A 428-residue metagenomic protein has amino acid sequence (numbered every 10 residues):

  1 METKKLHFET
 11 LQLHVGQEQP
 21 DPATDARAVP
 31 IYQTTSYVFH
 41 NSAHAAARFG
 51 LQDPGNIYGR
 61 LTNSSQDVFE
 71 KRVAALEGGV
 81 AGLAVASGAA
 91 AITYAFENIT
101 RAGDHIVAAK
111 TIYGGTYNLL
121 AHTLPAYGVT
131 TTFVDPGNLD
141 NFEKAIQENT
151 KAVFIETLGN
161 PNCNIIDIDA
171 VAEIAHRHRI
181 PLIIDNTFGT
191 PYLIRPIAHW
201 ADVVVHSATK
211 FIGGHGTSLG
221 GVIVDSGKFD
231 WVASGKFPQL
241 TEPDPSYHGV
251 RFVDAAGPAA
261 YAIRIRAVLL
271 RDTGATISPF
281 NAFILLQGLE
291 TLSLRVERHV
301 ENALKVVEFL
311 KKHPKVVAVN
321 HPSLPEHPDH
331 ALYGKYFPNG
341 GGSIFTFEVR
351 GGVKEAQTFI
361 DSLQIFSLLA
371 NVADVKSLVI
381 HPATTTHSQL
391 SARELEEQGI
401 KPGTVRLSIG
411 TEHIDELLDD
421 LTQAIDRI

Functional and structural regions predicted by a protein language model:
E2-N63, K71-R72: N-terminal "arm"/small-domain region of PLP-dependent enzymes with the aminotransferase-like
E2-T3, P20, L83-K312: Conserved PLP-enzyme active-site core in the AAT-like
E9, V80, A121, T130 (+4 more regions): PLP-dependent enzyme catalytic core of the Aspartate aminotransferase-like
N41-T93, G115-T123: Conserved N-terminal alpha-helix of the aminotransferase class I/II PLP-enzyme fold
L158, T187-G189, L324, R350 (+1 more regions): Active-site beta-loop-alpha junctions enriched in small/polar residues
V224, T346-E348, S408-G410: Short hydrophobic/aromatic beta-strand micro-patches that form the beta-sheet surface supporting nucleotide- or nucleic
T273-T276, F280-A282, Q287, T291 (+4 more regions): Conserved small-domain helix->loop->beta segment predominantly found in fold-type I
